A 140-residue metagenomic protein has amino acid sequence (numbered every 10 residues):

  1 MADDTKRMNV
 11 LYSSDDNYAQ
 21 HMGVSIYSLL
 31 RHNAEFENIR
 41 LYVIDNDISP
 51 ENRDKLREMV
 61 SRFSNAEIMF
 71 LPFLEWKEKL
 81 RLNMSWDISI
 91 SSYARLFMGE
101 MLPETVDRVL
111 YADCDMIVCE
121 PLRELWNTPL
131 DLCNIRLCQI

Functional and structural regions predicted by a protein language model:
M1-I140: Glycosyltransferase catalytic domains, chiefly GT-A lineage
